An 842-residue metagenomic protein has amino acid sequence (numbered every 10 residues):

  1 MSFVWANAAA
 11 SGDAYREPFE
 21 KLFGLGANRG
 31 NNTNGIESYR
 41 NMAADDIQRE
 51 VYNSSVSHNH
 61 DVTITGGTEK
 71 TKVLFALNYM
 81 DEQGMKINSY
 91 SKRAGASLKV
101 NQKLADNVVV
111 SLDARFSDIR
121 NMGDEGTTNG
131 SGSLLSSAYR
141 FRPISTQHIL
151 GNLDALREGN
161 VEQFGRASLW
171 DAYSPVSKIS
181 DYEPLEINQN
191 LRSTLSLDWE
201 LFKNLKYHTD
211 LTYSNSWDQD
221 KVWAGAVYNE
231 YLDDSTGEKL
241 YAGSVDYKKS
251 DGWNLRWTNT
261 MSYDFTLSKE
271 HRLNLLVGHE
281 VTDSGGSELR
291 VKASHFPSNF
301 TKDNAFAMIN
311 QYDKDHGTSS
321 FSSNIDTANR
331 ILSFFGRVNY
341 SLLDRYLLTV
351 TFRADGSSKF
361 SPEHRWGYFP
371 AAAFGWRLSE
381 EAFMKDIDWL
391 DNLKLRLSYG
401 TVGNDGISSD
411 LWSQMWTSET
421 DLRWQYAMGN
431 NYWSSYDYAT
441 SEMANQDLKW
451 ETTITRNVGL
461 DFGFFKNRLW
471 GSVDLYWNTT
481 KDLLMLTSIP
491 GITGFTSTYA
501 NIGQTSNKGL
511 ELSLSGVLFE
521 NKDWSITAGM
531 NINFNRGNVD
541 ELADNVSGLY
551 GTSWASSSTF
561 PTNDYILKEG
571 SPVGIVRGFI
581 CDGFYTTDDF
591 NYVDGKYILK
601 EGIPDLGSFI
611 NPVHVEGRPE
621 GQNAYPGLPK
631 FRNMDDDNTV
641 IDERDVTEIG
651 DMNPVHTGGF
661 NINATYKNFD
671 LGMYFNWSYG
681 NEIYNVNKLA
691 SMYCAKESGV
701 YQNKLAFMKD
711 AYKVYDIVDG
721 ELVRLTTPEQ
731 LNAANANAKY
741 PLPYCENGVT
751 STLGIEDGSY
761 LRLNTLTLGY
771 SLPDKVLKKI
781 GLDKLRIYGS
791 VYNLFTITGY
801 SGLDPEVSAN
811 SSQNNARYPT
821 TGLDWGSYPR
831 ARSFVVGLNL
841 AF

Functional and structural regions predicted by a protein language model:
M1-L191, S196-D198, R272-L273, G406-A427 (+8 more regions): Membrane-proximal, glycine/serine-rich, low-complexity loop/turn segments characteristic of large bacterial
M1-S38, L289-P297, L411, A500 (+4 more regions): Conserved small-residue
T33-S38, Q48, V176, E230-Y231 (+1 more regions): Extracytoplasmic gating/loop element in the C-terminal half of outer-membrane beta-barrel translocons and assembly
R40-I47, S320, V640-R644: Short Pro/Gly-enriched beta-strand edge/turn motifs at strand-loop
H58, R93-A94, K99-V108, D113-D118 (+4 more regions): Extracellular/periplasmic, surface-exposed regions of secreted and cell-surface proteins
E69-V73, Y231, D344: Short coil-to-beta-strand
I649-D651, N661: Long, compositionally biased low-complexity segments
